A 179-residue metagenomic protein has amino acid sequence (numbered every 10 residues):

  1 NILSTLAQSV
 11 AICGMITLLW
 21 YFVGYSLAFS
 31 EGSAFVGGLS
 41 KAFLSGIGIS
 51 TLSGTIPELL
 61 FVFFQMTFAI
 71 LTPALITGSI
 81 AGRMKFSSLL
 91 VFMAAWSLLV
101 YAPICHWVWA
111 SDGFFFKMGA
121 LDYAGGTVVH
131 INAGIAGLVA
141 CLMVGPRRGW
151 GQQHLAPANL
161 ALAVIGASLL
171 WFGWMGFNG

Functional and structural regions predicted by a protein language model:
N1-G179: Hydrophobic alpha-helical transmembrane bundles of multi-pass membrane proteins
